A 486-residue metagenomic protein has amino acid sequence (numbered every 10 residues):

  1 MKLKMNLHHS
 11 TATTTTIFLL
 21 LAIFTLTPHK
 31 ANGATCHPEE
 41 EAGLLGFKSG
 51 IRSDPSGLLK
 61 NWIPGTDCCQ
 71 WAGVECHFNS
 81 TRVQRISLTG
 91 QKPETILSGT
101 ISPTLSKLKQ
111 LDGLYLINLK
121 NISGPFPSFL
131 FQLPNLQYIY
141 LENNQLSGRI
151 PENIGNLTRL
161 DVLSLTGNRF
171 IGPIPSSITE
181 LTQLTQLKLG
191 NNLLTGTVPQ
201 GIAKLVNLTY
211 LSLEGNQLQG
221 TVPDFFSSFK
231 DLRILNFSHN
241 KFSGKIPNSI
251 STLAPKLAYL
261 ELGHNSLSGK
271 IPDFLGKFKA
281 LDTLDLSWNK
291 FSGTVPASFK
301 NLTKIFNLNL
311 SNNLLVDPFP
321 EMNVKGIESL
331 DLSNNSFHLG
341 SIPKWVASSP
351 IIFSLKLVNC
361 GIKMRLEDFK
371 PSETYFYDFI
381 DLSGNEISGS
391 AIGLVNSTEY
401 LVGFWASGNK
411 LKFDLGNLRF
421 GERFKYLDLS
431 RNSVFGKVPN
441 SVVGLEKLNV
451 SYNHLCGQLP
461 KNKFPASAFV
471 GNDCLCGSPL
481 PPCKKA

Functional and structural regions predicted by a protein language model:
M1-A486: Plant-biased, solvent-exposed loop and capping regions within N-terminal extracellular ligand-binding ectodomains
